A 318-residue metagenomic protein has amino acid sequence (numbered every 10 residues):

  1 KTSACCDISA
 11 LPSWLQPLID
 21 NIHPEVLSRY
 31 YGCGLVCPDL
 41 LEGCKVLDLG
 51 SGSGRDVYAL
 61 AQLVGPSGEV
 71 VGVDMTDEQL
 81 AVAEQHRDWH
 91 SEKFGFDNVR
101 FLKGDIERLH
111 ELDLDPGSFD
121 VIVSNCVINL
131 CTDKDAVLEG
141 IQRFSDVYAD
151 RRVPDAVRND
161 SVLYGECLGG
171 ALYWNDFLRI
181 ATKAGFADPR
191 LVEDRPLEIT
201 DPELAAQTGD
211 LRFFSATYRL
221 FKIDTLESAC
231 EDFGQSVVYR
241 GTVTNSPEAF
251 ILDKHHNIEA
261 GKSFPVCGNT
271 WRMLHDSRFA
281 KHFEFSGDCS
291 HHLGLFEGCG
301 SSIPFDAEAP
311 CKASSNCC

Functional and structural regions predicted by a protein language model:
C6-K45, A59, L63: Conserved alpha-helix/loop element of class I SAM-dependent methyltransferases that forms part of the SAM/SAH-binding
L41-E111: Class I SAM-dependent methyltransferase SAM/SAH-binding core
L109-V121: A short acidic, Gly/Pro-enriched loop at the edge of an enzyme's catalytic core that lines a small-molecule cofactor
D120-D133: A short SAM/SAH-binding and catalytic strip from SAM-dependent methyltransferases
D135-F144: A short glycine-rich, Lys/Arg-flanked "PGG" loop and its adjoining helix->strand segment in the class I
Y148-L168: Short, glycine-/aromatic-enriched active-site segment of Class I SAM-dependent methyltransferases
G170-L191: Short alpha-helix
A184, R190-P196, D201-C318: C-terminal lobe and adjacent flexible extensions of AdoMet/dcAdoMet transferase-like proteins
